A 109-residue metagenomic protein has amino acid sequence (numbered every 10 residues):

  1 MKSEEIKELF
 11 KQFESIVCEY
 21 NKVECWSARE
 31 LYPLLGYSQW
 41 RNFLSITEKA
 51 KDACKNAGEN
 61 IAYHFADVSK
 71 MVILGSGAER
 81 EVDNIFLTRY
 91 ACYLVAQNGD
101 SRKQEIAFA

Functional and structural regions predicted by a protein language model:
M1-L44, A66-A109: Positively charged, aromatic-accented nucleic-acid-binding surfaces
L44-A50: Non-catalytic DNA-binding core/recognition domains of DNA-processing enzymes
A50-A62: Short, basic alpha-helical nucleic acid-contact segments in DNA-binding proteins and DNA transaction factors
